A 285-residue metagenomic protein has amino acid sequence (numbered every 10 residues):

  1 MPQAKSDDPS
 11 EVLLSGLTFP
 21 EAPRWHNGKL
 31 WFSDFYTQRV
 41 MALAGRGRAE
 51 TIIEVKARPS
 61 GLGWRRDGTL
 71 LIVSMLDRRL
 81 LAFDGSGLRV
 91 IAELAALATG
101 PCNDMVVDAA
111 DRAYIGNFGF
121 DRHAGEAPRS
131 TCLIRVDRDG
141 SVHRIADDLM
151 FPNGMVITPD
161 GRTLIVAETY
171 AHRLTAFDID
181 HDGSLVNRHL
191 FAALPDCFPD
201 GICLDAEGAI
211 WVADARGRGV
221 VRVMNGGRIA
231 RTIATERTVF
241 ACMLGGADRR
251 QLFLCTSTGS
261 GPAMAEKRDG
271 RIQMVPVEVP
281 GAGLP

Functional and structural regions predicted by a protein language model:
M1-D8, G28, T37, N117 (+2 more regions): Blade/loop signatures of beta-propeller domains
M1-G16, L43-G47, R188, V275-E278 (+1 more regions): A short helix->beta-strand "capping" segment at the edge of beta-propeller domains
P9-L14, R48-E54, L88-A95, S141-D147 (+2 more regions): A short beta-strand motif characteristic of beta-propeller blades
L14-G28, V55-S74, R79, A96-I115 (+7 more regions): Beta-rich, blade/repeat-based domains predominating in secreted/periplasmic proteins but also intracellular
F35-Y36, M75-L76, F120-T131, T169-H172 (+2 more regions): Short, solvent-exposed loop/turn segments at conserved positions within beta-propeller repeat blades
R39-M41, R79-L81, T131-I134, R173-T175 (+2 more regions): A short loop-to-beta-strand structural motif that recurs across blades of beta-propeller domains
F177-S184, V277-A282: Short loop/turn segments immediately following beta-strands, especially the blade-tip and inter-blade linker loops
M243-P285: Blade-level signature of beta-propeller repeat domains, shared across WD40, Kelch, NHL, RCC1 and BNR/Asp-box propellers
